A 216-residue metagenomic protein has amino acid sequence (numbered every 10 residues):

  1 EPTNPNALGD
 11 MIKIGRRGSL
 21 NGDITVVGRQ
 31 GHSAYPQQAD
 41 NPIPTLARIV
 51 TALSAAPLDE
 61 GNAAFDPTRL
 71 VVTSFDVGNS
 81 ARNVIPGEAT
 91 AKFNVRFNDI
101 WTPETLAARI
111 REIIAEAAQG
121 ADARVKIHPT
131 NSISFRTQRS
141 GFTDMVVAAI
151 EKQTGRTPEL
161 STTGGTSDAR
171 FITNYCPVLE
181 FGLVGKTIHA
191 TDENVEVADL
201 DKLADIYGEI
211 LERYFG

Functional and structural regions predicted by a protein language model:
T3-G216: Metal-dependent amide/peptide-bond hydrolase catalytic core, centered on the "pita-bread" metallohydrolase fold
